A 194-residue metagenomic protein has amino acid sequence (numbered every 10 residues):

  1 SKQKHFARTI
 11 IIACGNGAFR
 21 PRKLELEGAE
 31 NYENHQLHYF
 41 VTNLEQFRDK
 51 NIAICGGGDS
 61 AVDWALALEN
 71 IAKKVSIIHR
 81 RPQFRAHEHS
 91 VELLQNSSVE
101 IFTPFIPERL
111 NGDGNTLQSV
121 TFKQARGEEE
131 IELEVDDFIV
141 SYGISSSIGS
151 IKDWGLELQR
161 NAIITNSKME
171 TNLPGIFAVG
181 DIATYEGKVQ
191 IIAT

Functional and structural regions predicted by a protein language model:
K4-A29: Glycine/serine-rich phosphate-binding loop and adjoining beta1-alpha1 elements at the start of nucleotide-handling
H5-A7, I12-C14, E69-S167: A Rossmann-like FAD-binding core segment of flavoenzymes
R8-T9, H35, D49-I52: Nucleotide donor/acceptor-binding cores
E25-Q46, S141-A193: FAD-site-proximal beta/loop scaffold in flavoenzymes
K50-N51, K74, G175: Residues that mark the start of a beta-strand
G56-G58: Glycine-rich Rossmann-fold phosphate-binding loop(s) that bind the pyrophosphate of adenine dinucleotide cofactors
A61: N-terminal Rossmann-fold NAD(P) dinucleotide-binding loop
